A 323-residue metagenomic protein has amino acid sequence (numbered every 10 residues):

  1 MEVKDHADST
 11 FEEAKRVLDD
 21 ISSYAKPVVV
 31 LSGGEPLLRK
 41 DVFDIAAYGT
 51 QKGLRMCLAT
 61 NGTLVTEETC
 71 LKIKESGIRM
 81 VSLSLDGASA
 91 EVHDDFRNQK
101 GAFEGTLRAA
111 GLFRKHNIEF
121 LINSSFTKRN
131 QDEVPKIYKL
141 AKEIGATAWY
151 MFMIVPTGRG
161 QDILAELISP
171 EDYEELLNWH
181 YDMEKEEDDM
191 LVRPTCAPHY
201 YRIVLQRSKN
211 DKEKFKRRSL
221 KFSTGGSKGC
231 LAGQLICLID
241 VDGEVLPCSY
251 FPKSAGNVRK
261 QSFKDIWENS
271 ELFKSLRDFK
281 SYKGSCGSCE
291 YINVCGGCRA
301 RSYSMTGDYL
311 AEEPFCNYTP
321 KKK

Functional and structural regions predicted by a protein language model:
M1-D5, D19-S23, K216, F263: N-terminal pre-core extensions flanking Radical SAM catalytic domains
D8-S32, L38-Q161, E166-S169: Radical SAM/AdoMet-radical enzyme domain recognition
R16-L37, E271-D278, E312-K323: Short Fe-S-cluster ligation motifs
K142-E143, T147, D162-D189, G226 (+1 more regions): A structural motif corresponding to the C-terminal lobe/cap of the Radical SAM core domain
E143, I239-D240: Short, acidic, Ser/Thr-enriched surface-loop or helix-capping motifs
E171-L220, E244-G296: C-terminal accessory region of radical SAM enzymes
C230-Q234: Short, small/polar residue-rich loop motifs at catalytic or cofactor-binding pockets
S281-K323: Cysteine-cluster motifs in flexible loop/terminal segments that predominantly coordinate metals
